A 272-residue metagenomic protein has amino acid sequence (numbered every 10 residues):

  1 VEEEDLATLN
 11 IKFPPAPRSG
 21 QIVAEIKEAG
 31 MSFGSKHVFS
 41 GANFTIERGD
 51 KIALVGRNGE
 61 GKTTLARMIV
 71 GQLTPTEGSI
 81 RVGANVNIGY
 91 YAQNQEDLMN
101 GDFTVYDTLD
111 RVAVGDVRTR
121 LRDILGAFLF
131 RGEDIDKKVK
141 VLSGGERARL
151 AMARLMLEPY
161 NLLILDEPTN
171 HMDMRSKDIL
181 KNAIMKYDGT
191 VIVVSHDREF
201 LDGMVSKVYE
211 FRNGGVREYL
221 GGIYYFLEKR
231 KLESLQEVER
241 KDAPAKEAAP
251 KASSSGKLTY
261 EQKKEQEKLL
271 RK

Functional and structural regions predicted by a protein language model:
E2-R18, V238: Short, flexible cytosolic linker that couples an ABC transmembrane/permease module to its adjacent nucleotide-binding
A16-K272: ABC ATP-binding cassette signature C-motif
